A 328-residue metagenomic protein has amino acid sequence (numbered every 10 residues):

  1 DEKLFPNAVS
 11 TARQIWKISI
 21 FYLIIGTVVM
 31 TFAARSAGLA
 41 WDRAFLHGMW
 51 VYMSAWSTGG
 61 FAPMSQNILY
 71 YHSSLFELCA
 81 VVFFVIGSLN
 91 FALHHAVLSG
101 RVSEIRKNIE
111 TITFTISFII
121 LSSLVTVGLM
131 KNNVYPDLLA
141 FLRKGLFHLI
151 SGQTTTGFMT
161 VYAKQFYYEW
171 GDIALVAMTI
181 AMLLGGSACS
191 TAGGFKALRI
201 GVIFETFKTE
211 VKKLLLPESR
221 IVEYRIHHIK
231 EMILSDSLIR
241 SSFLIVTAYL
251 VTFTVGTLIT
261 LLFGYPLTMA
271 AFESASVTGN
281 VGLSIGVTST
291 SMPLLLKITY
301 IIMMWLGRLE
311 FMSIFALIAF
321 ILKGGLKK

Functional and structural regions predicted by a protein language model:
D1-K328: Membrane-proximal intracellular helices of multi-pass ion channels
